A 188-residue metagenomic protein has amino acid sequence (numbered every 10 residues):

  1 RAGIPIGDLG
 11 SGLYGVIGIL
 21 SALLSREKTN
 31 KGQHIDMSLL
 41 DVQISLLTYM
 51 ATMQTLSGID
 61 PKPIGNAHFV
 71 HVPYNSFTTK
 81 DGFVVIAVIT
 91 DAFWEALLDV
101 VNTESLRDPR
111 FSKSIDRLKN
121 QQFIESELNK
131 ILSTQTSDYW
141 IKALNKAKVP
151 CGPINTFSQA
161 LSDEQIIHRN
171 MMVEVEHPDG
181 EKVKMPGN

Functional and structural regions predicted by a protein language model:
R1-V84, V88-I89: Active-site-adjacent "lid/gating" segments in soluble enzymes
G10, P109, N155-T156, M172 (+1 more regions): Short loop/turn and capping residues at structural boundaries
L24, T52, L98-T103, Q165 (+1 more regions): A generic structural signal for secondary-structure junctions that act as hinges or helix/strand caps at the edges
S45-Y49, R117-I124, L161-Q165: Short, solvent-exposed polar/charged micro-motifs at secondary-structure junctions
K62, T78, Q159-N188: Terminal low-complexity tails and localization/encapsulation signals of metabolic enzymes
V72-A147, C151, S158: Aromatic-enriched alpha-helical interface/lid elements that frame and gate functional surfaces
